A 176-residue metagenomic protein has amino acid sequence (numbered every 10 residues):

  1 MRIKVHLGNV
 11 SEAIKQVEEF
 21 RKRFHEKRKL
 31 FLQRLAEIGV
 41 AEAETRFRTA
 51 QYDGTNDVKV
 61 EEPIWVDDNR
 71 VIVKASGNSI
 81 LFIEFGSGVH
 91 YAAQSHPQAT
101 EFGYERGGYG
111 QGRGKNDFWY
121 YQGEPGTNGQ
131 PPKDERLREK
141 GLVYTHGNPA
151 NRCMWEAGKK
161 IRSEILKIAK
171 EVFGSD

Functional and structural regions predicted by a protein language model:
M1-I80, S87, A93-D176: Short, Lys/Arg-rich flexible segments
